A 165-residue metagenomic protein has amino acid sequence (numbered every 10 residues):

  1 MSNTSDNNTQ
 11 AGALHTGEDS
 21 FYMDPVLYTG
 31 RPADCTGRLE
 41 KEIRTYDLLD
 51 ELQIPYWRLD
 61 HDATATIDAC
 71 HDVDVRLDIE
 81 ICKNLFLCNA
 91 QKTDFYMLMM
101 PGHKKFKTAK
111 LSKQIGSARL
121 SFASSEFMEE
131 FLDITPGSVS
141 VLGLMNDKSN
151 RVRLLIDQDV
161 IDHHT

Functional and structural regions predicted by a protein language model:
S2-T165: Extended, low-hydrophobicity, polar/charged segments
